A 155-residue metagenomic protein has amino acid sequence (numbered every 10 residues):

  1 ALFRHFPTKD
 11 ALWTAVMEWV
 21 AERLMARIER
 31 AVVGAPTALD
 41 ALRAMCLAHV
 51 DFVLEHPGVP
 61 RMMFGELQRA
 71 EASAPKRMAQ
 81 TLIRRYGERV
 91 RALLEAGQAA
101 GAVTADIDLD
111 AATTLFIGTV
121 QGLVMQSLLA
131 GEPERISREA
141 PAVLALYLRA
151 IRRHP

Functional and structural regions predicted by a protein language model:
A1-A11, A15: Helix-turn-helix
K9, G34-A35, H56, A70 (+1 more regions): Short coil/turn helix-boundary motifs
A11-V33, D40, A44-D51, M62 (+5 more regions): Alpha-helical structural segments
A31, L67, S127-A130: Secondary-structure edge/capping motif, primarily at the C-terminal ends of alpha-helices and the immediately following
A44, A48-E55, R84-A100, T114-T119 (+2 more regions): C-terminal peripheral helix-coil segments that are non-catalytic and often amphipathic
L54-A74: Amphipathic alpha-helical segments used for helix-helix packing
R61-M63, K76, A102, D106 (+2 more regions): Short, hydrophobic secondary-structure boundary micro-motifs
L109-T113: Membrane-interface starts of transmembrane alpha-helices
